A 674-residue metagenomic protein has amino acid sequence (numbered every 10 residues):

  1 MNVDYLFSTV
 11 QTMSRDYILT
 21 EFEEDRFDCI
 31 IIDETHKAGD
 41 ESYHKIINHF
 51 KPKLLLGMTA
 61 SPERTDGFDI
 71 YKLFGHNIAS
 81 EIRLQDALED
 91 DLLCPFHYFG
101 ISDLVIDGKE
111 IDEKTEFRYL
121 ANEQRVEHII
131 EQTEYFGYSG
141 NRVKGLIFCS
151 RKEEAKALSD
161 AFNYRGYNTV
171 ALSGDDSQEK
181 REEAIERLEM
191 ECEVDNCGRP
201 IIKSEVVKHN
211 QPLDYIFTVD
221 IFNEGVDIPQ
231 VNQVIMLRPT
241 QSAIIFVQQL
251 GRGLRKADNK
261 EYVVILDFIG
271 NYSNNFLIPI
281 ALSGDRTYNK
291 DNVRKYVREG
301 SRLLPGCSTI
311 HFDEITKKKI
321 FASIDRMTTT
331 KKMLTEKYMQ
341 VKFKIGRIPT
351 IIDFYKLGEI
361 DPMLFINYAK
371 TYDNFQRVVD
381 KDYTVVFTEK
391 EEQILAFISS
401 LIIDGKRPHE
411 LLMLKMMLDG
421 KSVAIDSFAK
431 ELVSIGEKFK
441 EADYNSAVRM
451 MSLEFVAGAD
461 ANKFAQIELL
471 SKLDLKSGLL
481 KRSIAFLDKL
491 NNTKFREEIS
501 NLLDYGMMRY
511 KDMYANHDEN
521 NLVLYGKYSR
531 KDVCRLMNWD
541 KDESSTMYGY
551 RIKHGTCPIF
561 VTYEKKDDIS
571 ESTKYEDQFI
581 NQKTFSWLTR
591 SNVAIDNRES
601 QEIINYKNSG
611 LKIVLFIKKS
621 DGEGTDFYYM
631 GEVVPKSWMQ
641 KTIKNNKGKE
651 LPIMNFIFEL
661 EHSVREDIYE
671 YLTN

Functional and structural regions predicted by a protein language model:
M1-C29, D40-K45: Conserved helix/coil segment N-terminal to the catalytic DExD/H
I18, A157, Y167-F222: Conserved helicase ATPase core of P-loop NTP-dependent helicases/translocases
K37-H97: Post-DEXD/H (motif II) to motif III coupling segment of the RecA-like Helicase ATP-binding lobe
I78-C149: Conserved interdomain linker/interface between the two RecA-like ATPase lobes of SF2 helicase motors
G140, G145, R151, L282-K415 (+1 more regions): Long, largely alpha-helical accessory region at the distal end of helicase-like NTP-driven motors
A243-Q248, R252-L282: Conserved segment of the helicase C-terminal RecA-like domain
D380, E391-L401, R407-M413, E519-D626: Acidic, glycine-rich low-complexity segments with interspersed aromatic residues
G622-N674: Compact mixed alphabeta submodule
